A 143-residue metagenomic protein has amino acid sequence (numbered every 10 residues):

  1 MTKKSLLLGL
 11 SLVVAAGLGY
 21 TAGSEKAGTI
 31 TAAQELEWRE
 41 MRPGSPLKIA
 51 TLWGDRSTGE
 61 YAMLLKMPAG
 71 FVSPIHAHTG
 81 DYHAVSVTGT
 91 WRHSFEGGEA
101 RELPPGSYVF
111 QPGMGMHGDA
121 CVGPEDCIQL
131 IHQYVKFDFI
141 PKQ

Functional and structural regions predicted by a protein language model:
M1-L8: Bacterial N-terminal signal peptides that target proteins for export
G9-G17: Bacterial N-terminal signal peptides
L18-Y61, Q143: A short, N-terminal "cap"/entry segment at the start of jelly-roll beta-barrel domains of the cupin/DSBH fold
G44, D55-E60, P74-V85: His-enriched metal-coordination microenvironments in redox/metal-binding proteins
Y61-H78, P112-M114: Conserved short histidine dyad/triad with adjacent acidic residue
P68-G70, H78-G97: Glycine- and acidic-residue-biased ligand/ion/polar-headgroup-sensing regions
E96-M114: Short acidic-glycine-tyrosine-enriched beta hairpin
G113-F137: Ligand-binding loop in jelly-roll beta-barrel domains
